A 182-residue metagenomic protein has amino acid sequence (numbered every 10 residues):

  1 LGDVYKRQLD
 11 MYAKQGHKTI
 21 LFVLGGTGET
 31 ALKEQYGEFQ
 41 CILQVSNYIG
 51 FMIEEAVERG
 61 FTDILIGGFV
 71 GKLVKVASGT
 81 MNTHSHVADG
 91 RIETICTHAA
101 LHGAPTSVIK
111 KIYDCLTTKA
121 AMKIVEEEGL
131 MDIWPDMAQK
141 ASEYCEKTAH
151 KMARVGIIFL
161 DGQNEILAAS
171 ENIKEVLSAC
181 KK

Functional and structural regions predicted by a protein language model:
L1-Y5: Short, small-residue-biased leader/transition segments that mark boundaries at the very start of proteins
R7-P135, E143, K147-M152, I158-G162: A structural signal for small-residue-enriched, beta-sheet-centric alpha/beta enzyme cores and oligomeric scaffold folds
Q35-G37, G79, S170-N172, K181-K182: Surface-exposed beta-strand edges and their flanking turn/coil or helix-capping segments
R154-K181: Short, amphipathic C-terminal "tail helix"
